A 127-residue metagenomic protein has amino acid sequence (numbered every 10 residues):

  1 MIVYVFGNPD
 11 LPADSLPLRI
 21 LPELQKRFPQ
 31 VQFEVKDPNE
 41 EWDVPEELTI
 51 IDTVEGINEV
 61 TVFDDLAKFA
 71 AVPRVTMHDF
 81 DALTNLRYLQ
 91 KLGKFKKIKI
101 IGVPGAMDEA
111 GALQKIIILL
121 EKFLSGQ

Functional and structural regions predicted by a protein language model:
M1-Q127: N-terminal catalytic or cofactor-binding beta/alpha core of small enzyme domains
